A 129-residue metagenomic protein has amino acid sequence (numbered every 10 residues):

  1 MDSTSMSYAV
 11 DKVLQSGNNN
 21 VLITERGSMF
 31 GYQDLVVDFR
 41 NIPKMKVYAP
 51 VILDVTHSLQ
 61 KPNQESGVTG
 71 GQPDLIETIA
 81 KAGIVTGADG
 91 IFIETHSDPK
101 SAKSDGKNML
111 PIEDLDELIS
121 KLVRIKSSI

Functional and structural regions predicted by a protein language model:
M1-T95: Catalytic alpha/beta core domains of metabolic enzymes, predominantly
D98-I129: C-terminal helical cap(s) of enzyme catalytic domains, especially alpha/beta-barrels
